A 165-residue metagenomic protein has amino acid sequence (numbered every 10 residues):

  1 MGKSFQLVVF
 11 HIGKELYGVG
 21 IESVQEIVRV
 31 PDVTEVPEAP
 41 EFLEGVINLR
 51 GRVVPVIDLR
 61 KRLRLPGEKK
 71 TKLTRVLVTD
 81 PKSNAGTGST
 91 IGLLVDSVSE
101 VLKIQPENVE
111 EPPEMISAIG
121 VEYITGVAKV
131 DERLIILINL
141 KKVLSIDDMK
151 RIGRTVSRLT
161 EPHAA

Functional and structural regions predicted by a protein language model:
M1-A165: An acidic, low-aromatic, low-complexity terminal/linker signal
